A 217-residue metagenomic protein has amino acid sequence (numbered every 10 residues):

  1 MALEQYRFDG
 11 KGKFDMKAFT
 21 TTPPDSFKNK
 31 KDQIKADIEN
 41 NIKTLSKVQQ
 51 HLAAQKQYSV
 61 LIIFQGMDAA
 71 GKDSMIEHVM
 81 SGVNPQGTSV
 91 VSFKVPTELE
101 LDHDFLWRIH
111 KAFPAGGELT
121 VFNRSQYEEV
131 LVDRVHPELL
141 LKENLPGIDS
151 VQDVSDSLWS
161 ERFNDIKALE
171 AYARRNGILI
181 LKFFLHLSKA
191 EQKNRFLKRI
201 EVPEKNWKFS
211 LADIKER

Functional and structural regions predicted by a protein language model:
M1-I42: Charged, amphipathic alpha-helical linker segments immediately N-terminal to NTP-binding catalytic cores
S26-D37, Q86-L158: Conserved nucleotide-sensing/catalytic segment adjacent to the nucleotide-binding pocket in NTP-handling enzymes
I42, D73, L99-L106, D156-K167 (+2 more regions): Amphipathic alpha-helical transducer elements in NTP-driven molecular machines
T44-A53: Pre-Walker A adenine-sensing motif
Y58-S59, G116-T120, G177-L181: Loop/turn-to-beta-strand initiation segments
I63-M80: Glycine-rich phosphate-binding P-loop
G82-K94, F113, E204-E216: Acidic, His- and aromatic-enriched active-site or binding-groove loops in soluble protein domains that engage sugars
R134-F163, A173-R217: A glycine- and Lys/Arg-enriched "phosphate-lid" helix/loop adjacent to the NTP-binding pocket of small-molecule kinases
